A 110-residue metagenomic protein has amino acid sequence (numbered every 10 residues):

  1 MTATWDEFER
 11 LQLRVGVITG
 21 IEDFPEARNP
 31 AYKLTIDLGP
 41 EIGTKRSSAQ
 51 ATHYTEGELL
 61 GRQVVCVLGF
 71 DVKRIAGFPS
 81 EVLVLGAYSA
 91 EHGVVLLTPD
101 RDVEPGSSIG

Functional and structural regions predicted by a protein language model:
M1-G110: Phosphate-backbone binding interfaces of nucleic-acid-interacting proteins
